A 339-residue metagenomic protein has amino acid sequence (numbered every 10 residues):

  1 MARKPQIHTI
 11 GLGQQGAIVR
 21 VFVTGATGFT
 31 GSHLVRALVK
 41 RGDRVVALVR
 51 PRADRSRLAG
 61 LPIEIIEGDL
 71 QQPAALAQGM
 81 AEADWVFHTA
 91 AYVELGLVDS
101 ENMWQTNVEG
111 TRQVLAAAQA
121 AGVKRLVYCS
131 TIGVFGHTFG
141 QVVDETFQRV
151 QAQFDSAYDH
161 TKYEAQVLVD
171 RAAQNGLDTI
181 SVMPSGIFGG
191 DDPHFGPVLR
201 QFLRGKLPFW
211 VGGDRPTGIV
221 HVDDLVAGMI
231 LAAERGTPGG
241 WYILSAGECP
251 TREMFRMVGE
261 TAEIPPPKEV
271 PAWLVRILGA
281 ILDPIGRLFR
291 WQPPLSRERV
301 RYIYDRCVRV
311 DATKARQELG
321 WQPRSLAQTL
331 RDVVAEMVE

Functional and structural regions predicted by a protein language model:
R3, A312-Q317, Q322-E339: Amphipathic terminal alpha-helices
V21-R41: N-terminal Rossmann NAD(P)H-binding glycine-rich loop of SDR-like oxidoreductase domains
R52-A59, I63-E109, A117, H137: NAD(P)H-binding glycine-rich loop region in Rossmannoid oxidoreductase-like domains and their noncatalytic homologs
E109-Y158, I180: Conserved Rossmann-fold NAD(P)-dependent oxidoreductase catalytic core, especially the SDR/UDP-sugar
R149-Q153, Q201-V220, D224, G228: A conserved pocket-lining segment of Rossmann-fold NAD(P)-dependent short-chain dehydrogenase/reductase
Q166-G190: Conserved beta-loop-beta element that borders a ligand/cofactor-binding pocket
W210-G212, D224, W273-E318: A hydrophobic C-terminal alpha-helical subdomain
G228-L295, A327-M337: Mid/C-terminal beta-alpha module of Rossmann-like enzyme folds, strongest in SDR-family dehydrogenases/epimerases
